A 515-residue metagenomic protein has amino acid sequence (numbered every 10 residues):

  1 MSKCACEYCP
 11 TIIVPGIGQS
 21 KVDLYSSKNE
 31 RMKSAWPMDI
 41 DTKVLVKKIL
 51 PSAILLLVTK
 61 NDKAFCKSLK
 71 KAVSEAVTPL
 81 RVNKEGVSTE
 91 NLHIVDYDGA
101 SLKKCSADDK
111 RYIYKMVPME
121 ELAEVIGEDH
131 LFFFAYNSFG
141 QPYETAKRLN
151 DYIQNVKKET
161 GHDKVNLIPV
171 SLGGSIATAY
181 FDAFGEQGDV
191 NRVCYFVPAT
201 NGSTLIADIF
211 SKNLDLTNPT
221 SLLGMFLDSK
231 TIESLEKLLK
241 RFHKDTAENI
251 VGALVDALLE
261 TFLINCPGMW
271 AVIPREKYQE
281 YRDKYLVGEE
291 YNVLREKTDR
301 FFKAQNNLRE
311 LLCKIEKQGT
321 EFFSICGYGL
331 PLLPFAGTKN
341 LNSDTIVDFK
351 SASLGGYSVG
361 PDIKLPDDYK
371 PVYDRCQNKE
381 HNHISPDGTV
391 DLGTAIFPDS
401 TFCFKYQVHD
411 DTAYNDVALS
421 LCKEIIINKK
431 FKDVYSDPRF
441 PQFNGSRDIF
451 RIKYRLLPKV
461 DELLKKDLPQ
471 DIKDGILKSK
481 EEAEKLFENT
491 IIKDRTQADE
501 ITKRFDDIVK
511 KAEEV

Functional and structural regions predicted by a protein language model:
M1-I168, G174-L227, P331, L341-R455: N-terminal non-catalytic accessory region
E7, E186-N191, E321, V460-D461 (+1 more regions): A general secondary-structure boundary signal
V46, I54, L69, L235-L238 (+7 more regions): Generic structural signal of hydrophobic/aromatic residues within well-ordered alpha-helices of folded domains
D129-F132, Y136-Y143, A257-N340: Alpha/beta-hydrolase fold catalytic core
D151, N155, N306, E310 (+9 more regions): Charged/polar, solvent-exposed surface patches and flexible loops
T217-E289: Alpha/beta-hydrolase-fold enzymes
R447-V515: Amphipathic, heptad-repeat alpha-helical segments
